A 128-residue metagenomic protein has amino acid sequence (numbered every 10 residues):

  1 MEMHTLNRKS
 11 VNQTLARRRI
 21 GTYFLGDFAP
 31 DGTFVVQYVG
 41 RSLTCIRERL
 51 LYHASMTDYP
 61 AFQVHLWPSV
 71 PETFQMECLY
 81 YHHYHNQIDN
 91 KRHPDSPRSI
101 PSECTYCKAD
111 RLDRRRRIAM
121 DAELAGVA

Functional and structural regions predicted by a protein language model:
M1-Q37, R41-A128: Boundary/linker segments flanking structured domains
